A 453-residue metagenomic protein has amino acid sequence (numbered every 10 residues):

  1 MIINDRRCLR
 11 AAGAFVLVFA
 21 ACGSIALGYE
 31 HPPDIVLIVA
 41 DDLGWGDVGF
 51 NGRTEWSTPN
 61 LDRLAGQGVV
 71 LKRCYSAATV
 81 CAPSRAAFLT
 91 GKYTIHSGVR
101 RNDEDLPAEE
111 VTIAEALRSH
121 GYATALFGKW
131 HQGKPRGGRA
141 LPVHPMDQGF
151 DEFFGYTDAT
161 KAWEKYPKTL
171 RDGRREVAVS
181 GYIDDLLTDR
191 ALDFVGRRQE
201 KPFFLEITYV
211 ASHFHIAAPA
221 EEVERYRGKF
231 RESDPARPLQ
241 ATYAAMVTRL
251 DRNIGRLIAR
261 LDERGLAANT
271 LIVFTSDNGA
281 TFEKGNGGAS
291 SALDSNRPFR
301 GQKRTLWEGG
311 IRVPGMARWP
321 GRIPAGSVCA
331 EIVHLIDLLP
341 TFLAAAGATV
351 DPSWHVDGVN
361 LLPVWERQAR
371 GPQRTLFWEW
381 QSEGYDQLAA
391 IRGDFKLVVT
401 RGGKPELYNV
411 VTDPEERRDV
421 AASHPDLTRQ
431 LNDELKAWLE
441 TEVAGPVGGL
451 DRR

Functional and structural regions predicted by a protein language model:
I2-I3, F15, A20-E406, T412-R453: Formylglycine-dependent sulfatase
R7-F15: Sec-dependent signal peptide recognition, specifically the positively charged N-region followed immediately by
